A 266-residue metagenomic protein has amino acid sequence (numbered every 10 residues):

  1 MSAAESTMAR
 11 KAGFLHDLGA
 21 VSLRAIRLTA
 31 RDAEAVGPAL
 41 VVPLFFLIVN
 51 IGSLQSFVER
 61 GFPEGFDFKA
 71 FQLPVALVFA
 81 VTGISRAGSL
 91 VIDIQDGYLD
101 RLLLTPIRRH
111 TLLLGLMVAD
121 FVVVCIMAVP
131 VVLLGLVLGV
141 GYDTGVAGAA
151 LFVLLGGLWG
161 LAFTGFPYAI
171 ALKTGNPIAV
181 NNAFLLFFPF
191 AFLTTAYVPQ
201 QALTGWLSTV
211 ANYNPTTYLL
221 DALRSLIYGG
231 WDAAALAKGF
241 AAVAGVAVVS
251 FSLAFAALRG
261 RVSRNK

Functional and structural regions predicted by a protein language model:
S2-A4, I227-G230, A241-K266: Junction motif at the cytosolic side of a transmembrane helix
S2-V42: Aromatic- and glycine-rich beta-strand/loop motifs that create alpha-glucan
T7-M8, E34-A35, F79-I84, G115-A119 (+3 more regions): Short alpha-helical transmembrane interface motifs in multi-pass membrane proteins
L28, G61, D143, T194-V249: Membrane-interfacial helix-loop-helix junctions in multi-pass membrane proteins
F45-V49, F66-L138, L158, P167-I170 (+2 more regions): Hydrophobic alpha-helical transmembrane segments of multi-pass membrane transport proteins
V49-S56, A171-Y213: Transmembrane helix segments
I51, Q55-S56, I92, R101 (+9 more regions): Transmembrane helix-loop junction
R109-F184, A233-F255: Alpha-helical transmembrane segments and their short interhelical loops
